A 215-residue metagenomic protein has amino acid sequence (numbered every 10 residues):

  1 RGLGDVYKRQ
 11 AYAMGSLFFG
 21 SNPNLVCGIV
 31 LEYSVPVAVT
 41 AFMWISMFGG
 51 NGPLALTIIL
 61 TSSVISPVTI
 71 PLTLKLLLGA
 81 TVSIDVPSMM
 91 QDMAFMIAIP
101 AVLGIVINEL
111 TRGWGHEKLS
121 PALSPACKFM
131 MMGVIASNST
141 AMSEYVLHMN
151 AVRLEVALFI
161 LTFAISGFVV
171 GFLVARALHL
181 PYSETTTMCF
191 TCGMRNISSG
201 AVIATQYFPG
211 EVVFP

Functional and structural regions predicted by a protein language model:
G2-Y7: Short, small-residue-biased leader/transition segments that mark boundaries at the very start of proteins
K8-S16, A38-F42, S66-L76, M96-I105 (+6 more regions): Transmembrane alpha-helical segments of multi-pass membrane transport proteins and ion-pumping complexes
A11-L17, C27-L31, A38-G52, L56-I59 (+4 more regions): Generic transmembrane alpha-helix signature in multi-pass membrane proteins, especially transporters/channels
G15-P23, K75-S88, G113-E117, M142-E155: Membrane-interface helix termini and inter-helical loops of multi-pass transporters
S21-A41, I58-S63, L72-F95: Interhelical loops and loop-helix junctions of multi-pass membrane transporters/channels
S21-Y33, G50-L60, V86-S88, K118 (+3 more regions): The feature identifies polytopic integral membrane transport proteins across all domains of life
S62-P71, M93-N108, S124-T140: Alpha-helical transmembrane segments of multi-pass integral membrane proteins
L119-M188: Transmembrane helical segments that form the transport core of multi-pass membrane transport proteins
